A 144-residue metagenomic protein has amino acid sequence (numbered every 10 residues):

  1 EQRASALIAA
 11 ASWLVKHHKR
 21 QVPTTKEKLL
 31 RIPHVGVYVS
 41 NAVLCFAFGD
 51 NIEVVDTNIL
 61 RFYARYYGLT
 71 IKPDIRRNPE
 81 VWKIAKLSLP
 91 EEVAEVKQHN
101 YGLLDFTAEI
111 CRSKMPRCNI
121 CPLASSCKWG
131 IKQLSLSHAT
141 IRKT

Functional and structural regions predicted by a protein language model:
E1-L136, T140-I141: Catalytic cores of DNA base-excision repair glycosylases
